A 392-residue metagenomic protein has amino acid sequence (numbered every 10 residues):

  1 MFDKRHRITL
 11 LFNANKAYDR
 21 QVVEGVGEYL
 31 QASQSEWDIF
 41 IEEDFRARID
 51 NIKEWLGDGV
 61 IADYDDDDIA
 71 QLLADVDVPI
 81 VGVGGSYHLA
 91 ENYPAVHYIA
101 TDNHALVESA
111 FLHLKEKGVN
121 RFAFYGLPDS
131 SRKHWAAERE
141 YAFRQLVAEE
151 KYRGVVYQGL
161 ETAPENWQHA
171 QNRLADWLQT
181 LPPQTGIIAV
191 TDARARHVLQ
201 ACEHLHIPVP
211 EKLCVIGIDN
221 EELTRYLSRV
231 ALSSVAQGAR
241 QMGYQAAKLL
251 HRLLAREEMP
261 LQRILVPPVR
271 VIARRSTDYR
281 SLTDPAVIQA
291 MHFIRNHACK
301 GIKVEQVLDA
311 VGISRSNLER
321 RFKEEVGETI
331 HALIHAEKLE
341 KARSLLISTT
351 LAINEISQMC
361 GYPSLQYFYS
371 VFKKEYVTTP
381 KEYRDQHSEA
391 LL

Functional and structural regions predicted by a protein language model:
M1-G59, I69-A310, E319, E324 (+6 more regions): Bacterial carbohydrate/catabolite-sensing allosteric modules
V209-P210, R315, I330, I353 (+1 more regions): Alpha-helix N-cap/start motif
H297-I302, T329-I330, T379: Short helix/strand-capping hinge loops at secondary-structure junctions that flank key functional elements
E305, H331, N354, S370 (+1 more regions): Residues within the helices of the helix-turn-helix
G312, E328-A332, P363: Recognition helix of helix-turn-helix DNA-binding domains
F322-T329, V371-Y383: A secondary-structure capping/hinge motif
